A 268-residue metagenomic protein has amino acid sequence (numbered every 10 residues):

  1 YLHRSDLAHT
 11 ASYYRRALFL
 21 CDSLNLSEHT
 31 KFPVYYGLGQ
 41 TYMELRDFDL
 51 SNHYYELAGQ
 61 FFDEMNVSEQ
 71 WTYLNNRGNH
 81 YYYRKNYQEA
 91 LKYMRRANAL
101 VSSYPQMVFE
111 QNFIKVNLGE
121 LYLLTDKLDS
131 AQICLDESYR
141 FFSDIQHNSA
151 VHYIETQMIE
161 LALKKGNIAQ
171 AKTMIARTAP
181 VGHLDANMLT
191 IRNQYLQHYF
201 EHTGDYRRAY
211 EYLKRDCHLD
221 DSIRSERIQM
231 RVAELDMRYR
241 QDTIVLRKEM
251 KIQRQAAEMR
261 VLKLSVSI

Functional and structural regions predicted by a protein language model:
L2-H3, H29-E44, E69-Y83, F109-E120 (+2 more regions): Conserved alpha-helical positions within TPR/SEL1-like repeat arrays
D6, L26-S27, M65-V67, P105-M107 (+2 more regions): Short coil/turn linker motifs that delimit alpha-helical repeat modules in TPR/alpha-solenoid proteins
L7-T10, S23, D129-S130, E137 (+3 more regions): Coil residues (strongly favoring Ser/Thr
R15-S23, E56-F62, R95-S103, D136-S143 (+2 more regions): Amphipathic alpha-helical segments of tetratricopeptide repeats
A169-K172, A176-I268: Hydrophobic positions within repeat-based interaction scaffolds
